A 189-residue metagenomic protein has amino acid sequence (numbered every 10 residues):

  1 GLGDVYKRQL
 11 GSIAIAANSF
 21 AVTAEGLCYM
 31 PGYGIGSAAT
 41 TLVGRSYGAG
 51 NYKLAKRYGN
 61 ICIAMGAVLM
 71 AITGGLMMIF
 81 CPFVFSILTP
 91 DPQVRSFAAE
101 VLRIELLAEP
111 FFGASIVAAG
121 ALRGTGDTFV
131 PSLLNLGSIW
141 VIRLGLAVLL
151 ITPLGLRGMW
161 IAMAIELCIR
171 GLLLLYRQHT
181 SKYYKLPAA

Functional and structural regions predicted by a protein language model:
G1-Y6: Short, small-residue-biased leader/transition segments that mark boundaries at the very start of proteins
K7-G26, P92-E100, D127, I161: Interfacial/gating helices of multi-pass transporter permease domains
Q9-L10, I87, T125, P153: Alpha-helical structural context
A17-C81, F112-N135: Small-residue-rich hydrophobic transmembrane alpha-helices
Y33-G36, E105-G124, V130-W140, L146 (+1 more regions): Short runs within selected transmembrane alpha-helices of multi-pass transporters and secretion channels
V43-A108, L150-A189: Short alpha-helical transmembrane segments in multi-pass integral membrane proteins
